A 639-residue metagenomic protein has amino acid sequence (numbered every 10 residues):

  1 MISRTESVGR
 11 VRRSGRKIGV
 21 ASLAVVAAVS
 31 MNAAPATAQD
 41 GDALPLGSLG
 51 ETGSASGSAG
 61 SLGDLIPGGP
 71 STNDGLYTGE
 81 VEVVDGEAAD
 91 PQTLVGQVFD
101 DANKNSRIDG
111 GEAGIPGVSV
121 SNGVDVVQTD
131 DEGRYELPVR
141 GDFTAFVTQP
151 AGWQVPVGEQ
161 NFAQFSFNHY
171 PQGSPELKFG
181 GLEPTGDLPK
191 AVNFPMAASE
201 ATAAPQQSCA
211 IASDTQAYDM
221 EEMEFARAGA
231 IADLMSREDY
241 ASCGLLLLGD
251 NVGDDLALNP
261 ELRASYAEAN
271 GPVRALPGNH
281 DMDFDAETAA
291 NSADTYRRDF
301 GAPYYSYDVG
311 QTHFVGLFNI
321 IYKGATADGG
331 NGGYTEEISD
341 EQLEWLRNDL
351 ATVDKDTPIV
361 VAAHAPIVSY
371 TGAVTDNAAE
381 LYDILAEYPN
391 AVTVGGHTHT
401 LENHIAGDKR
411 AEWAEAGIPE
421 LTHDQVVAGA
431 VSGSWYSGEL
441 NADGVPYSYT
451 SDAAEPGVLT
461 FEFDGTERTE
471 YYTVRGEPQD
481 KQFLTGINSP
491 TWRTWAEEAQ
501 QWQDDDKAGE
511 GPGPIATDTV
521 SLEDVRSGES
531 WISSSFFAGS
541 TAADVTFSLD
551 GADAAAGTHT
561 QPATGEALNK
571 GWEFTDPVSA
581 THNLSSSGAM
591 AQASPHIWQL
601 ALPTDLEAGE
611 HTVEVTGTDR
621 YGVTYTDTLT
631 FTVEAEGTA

Functional and structural regions predicted by a protein language model:
G63-T93: Beta-strand-rich domain onsets/edges
A89, T93, P175-N259, G637: N-terminal active-site segment of His-dependent metallophosphoesterases
L94-D100, G133, F194: A short, amphipathic beta-strand motif
I108, G114, V124-P138: Short, acidic Ser/Thr/Gly-rich low-complexity loop/linker segments typical of extracellular and cell-surface proteins
V126, G141-Y170: A short, solvent-exposed beta-strand micro-motif common in secreted/extracellular proteins
T129-F143, F194, S594-L600: Glycine-centered loop-to-beta-strand initiation motif
Q164-P184, L256-V353, A378-V394, T400-D464 (+1 more regions): Extended active-site neighborhood of metal-dependent phosphoesterases/phosphodiesterases
A416-F537, A543-V545, A601-P603, T612-T632: Binuclear metal-dependent phosphoesterase catalytic core
